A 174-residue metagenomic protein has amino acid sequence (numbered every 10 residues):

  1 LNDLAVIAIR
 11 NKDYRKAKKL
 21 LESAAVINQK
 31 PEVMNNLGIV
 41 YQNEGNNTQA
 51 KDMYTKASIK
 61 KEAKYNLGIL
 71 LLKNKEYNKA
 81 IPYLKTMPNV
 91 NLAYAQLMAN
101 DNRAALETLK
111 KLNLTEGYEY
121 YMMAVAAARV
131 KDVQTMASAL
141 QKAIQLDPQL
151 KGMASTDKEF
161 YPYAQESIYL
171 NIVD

Functional and structural regions predicted by a protein language model:
D3, N36, N66, N91 (+2 more regions): Canonical tetratricopeptide repeat
E32, E62, N66, M87 (+3 more regions): Start-of-helix register in tetratricopeptide repeats
Q145-D174: Terminal, low-structured helical/coil segments at or just beyond the last alpha-helical repeat
